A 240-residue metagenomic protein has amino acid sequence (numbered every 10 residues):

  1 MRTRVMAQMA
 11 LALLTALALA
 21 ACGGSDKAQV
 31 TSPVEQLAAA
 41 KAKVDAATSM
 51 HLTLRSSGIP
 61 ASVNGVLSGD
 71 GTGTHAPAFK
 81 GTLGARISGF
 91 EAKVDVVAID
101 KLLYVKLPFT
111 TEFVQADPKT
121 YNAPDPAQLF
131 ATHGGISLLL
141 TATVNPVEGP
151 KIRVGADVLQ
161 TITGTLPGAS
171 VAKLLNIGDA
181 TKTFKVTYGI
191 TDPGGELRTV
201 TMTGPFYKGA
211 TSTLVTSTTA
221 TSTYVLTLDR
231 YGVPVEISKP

Functional and structural regions predicted by a protein language model:
M1-A10: Bacterial N-terminal signal peptides that target proteins for export
R2-T3, G23-P240: Subset-of-secretome marker
A10-A12, Q29: Hydrophobic alpha-helical segments and their boundary regions
A18-A21: C-terminal motif of bacterial Sec signal peptides marking the signal peptidase cleavage site
